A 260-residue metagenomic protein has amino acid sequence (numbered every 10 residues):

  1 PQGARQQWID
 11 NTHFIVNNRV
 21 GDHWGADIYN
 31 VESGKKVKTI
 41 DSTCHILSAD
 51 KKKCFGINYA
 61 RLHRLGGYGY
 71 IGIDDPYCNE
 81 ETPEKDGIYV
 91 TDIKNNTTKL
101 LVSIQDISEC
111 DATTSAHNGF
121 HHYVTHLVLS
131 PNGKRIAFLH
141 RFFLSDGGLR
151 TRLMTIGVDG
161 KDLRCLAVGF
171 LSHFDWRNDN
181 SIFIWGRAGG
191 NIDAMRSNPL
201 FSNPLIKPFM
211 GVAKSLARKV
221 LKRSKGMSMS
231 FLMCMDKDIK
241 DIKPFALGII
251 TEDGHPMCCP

Functional and structural regions predicted by a protein language model:
P1-Q2, V31-T43, K94-H122, T155-L171 (+2 more regions): Multi-bladed beta-propeller domains
Q2-Q7, H13, N17-G87, L100-H117: Asp-box/WD-like beta-propeller blade repeats and closely related beta-sheet repeat scaffolds
N11-T12, K51, G133, D179-N180 (+1 more regions): Conserved loop/turn motif of beta-propeller repeat scaffolds
F14-N17, G56-I57, R135-L139, I182-G186: Residue position within the beta-strands of beta-propeller blades
D27-V31, P83-K94, T151-D159, S224-D238: Beta-propeller blade signature
G56-E84, L139-L149, R187-G226: Short, conserved, GDST-rich strand-edge loop motifs in beta-rich repeat architectures
A137, R150-G186: Acidic, glycine-rich loop-and-beta core segments that form the ion-binding/anion-interacting portion of active sites
